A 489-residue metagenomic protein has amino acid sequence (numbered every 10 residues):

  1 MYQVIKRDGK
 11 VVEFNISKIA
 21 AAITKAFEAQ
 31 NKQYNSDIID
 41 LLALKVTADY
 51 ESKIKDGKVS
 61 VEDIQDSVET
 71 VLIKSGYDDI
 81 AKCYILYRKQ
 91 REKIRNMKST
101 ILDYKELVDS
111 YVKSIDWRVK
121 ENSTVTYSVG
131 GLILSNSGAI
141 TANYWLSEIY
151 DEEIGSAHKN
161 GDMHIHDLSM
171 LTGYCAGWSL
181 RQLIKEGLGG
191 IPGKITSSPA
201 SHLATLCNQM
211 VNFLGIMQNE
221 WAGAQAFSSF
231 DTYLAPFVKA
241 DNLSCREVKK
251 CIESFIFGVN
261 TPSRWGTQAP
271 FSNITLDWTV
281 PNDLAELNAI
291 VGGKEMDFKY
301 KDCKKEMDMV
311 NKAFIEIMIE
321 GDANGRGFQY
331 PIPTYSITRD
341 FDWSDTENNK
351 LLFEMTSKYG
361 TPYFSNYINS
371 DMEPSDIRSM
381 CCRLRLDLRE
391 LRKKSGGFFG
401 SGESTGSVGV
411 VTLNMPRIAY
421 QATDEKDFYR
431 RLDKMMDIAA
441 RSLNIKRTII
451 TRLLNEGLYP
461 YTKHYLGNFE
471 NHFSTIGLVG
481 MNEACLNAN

Functional and structural regions predicted by a protein language model:
M1-L107, N468: Charged, amphipathic alpha-helical regulatory modules used for macromolecular assembly or allosteric control
Q3, E13, N273-T275, T412-N414 (+1 more regions): Structured core elements
I23, F230, L234, A484-C485: Buried hydrophobic packing segments
S67-I73, D277-W278, P460-A484: Core structural elements
Q90-I94, K98-E470: Conserved catalytic cores of very large enzyme subunits
I418, N482-N489: Well-ordered alpha-helical scaffold segments within catalytic/enzyme domains
